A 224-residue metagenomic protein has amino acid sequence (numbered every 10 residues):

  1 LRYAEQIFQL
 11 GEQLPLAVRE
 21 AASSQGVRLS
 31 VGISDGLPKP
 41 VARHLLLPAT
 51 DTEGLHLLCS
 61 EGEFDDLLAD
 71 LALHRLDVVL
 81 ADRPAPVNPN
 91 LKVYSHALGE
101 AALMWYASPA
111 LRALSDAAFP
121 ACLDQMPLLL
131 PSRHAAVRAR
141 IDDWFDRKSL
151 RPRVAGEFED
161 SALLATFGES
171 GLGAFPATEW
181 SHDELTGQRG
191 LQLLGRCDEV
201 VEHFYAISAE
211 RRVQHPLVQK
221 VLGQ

Functional and structural regions predicted by a protein language model:
L1-G26: Alpha-helical "hinge/linker" immediately C-terminal to small N-terminal DNA-binding modules
L1-Y3, V41, L45, R140-I141 (+1 more regions): Short amphipathic alpha-helical coupling segments at ligand-binding clamshell hinges and other catalytic/signaling
A22-S23, K92-R133: Flexible hinge/capping segments at coil-to-helix
G26-V87, F158: Central regulatory/effector-binding core of bacterial HTH transcription factors
R28-G32, V79, L129, F175 (+1 more regions): Short, well-ordered beta-strand segments
E63-L67, A72-R75, D82, A136-Q192: Hydrophobic hinge/microswitch elements
V93-M104, G187-V201: Short beta-strand->loop
A113-L114, Q192-Q224: A late-sequence structural motif
